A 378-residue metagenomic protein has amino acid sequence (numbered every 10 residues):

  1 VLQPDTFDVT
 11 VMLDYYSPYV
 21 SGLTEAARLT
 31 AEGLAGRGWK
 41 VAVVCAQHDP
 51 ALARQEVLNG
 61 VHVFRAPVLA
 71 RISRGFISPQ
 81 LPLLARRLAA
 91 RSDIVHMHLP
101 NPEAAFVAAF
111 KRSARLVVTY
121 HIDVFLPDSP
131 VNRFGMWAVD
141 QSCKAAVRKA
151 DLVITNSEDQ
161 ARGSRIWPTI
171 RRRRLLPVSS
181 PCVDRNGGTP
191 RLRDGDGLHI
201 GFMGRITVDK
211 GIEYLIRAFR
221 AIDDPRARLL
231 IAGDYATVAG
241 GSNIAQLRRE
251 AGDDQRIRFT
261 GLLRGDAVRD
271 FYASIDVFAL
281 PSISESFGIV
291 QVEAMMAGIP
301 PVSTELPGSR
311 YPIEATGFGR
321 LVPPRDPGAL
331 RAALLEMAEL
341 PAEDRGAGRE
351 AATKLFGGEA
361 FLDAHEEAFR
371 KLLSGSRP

Functional and structural regions predicted by a protein language model:
A51, P82, I94-Y120, V124-F125: An aromatic- and histidine-rich active-site surface loop
C143-L175, C182-G187: A short, active-site helix/loop in glycosyltransferases that binds the activated sugar's phosphate group
V147, L262-L263, D270-I275: Short alpha-helical donor nucleotide-sugar binding micro-motif in glycosyltransferases
C182, R191-A221, L230: Conserved donor-binding/catalytic core segment of Leloir-type glycosyltransferases
M203, R228-A245, G261: Glycosyltransferase donor-sugar binding loop
I244-L263: Nucleotide-activated donor-binding/catalytic signature segment of Leloir-type glycosyltransferases, i.e., the conserved
I283: Aromatic "clamp/platform" in nucleotide-sugar-dependent glycosyltransferases that forms part of the donor/acceptor
A315-T316, R320-P327, L335-P341: Conserved acidic donor-binding segment of nucleotide-sugar-dependent glycosyltransferases
